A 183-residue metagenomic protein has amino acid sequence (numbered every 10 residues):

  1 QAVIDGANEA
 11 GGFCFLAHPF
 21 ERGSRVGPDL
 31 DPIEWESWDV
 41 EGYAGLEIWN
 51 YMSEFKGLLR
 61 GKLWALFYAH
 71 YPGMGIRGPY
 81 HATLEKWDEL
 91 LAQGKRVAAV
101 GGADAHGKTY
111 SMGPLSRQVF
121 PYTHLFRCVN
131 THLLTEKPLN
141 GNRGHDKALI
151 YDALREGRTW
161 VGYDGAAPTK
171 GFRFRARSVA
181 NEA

Functional and structural regions predicted by a protein language model:
A2-P121, K137: Domain-core and long-helix interface of multi-subunit machines
Q93-A99, A103-A183: C-terminal functional module detector
